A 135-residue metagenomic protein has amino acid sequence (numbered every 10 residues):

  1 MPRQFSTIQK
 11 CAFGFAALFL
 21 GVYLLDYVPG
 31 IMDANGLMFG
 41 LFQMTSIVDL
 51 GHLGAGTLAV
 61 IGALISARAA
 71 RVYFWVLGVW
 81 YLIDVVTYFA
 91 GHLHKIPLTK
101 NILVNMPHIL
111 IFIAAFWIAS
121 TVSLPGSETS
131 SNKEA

Functional and structural regions predicted by a protein language model:
M1-A135: Membrane-interface extramembranous regions
